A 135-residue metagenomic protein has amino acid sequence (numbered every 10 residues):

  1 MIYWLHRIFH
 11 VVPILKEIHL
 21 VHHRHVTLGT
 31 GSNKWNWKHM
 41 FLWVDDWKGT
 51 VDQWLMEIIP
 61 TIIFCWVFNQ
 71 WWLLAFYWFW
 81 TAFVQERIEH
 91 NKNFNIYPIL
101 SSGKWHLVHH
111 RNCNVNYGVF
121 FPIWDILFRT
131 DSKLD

Functional and structural regions predicted by a protein language model:
M1-D135: Membrane-embedded catalytic scaffold of the fatty acid hydroxylase/desaturase
